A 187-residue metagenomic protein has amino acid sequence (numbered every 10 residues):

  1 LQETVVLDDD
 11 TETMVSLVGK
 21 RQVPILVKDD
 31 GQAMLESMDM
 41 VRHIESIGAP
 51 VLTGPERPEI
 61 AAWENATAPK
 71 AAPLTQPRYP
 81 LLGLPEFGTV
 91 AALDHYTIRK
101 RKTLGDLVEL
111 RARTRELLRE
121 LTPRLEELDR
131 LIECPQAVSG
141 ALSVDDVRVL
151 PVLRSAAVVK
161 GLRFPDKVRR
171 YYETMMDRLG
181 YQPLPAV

Functional and structural regions predicted by a protein language model:
L1-H95: GST-like domain detector, emphasizing the conserved glutathione-binding G-site in the N-terminal thioredoxin-like
V18-R21, I132, L179: A structural signal for short coil/turn segments at secondary-structure junctions
L52-G54, A137-A141, L184-A186: Short, hydrophobic secondary-structure boundary micro-motifs
T67, R170-A186: Short, mixed-charge aromatic SLiMs
P69-E173: GST-like fold's C-terminal all-alpha helical module
